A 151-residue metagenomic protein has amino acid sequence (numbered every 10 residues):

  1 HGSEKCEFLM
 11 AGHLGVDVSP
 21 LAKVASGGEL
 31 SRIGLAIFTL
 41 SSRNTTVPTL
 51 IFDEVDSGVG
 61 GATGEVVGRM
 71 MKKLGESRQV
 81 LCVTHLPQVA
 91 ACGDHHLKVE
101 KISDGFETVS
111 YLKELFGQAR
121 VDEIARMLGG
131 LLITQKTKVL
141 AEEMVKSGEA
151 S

Functional and structural regions predicted by a protein language model:
H1-K5: A short, glycine/Asx- and small/polar-enriched loop/turn that sits immediately N-terminal to a beta-strand
C6, A62-S151: C-terminal lobe/lid and adjacent interdomain/linker elements of RecA-like ASCE P-loop ATPase modules
E7-G15, P20, G28-L50, L74: GG-anchored amphipathic helix commonly corresponding to the ABC/SMC/Rad50 NBD signature/C-loop
G15-V16, S57, G105: A short, flexible beta-alpha/helix-coil linker loop
S19, N44-T45, S57-E65: Conserved D-loop-proximal element of ABC-family nucleotide-binding domains
P20-L21, I124: Short conserved micro-motifs at the rims of enzyme active sites and ligand-binding pockets
V24: TRNA-recognition modules of translation machinery and tRNA-sensing kinases, especially anticodon-binding
D53-E54: Walker B catalytic acidic pair
